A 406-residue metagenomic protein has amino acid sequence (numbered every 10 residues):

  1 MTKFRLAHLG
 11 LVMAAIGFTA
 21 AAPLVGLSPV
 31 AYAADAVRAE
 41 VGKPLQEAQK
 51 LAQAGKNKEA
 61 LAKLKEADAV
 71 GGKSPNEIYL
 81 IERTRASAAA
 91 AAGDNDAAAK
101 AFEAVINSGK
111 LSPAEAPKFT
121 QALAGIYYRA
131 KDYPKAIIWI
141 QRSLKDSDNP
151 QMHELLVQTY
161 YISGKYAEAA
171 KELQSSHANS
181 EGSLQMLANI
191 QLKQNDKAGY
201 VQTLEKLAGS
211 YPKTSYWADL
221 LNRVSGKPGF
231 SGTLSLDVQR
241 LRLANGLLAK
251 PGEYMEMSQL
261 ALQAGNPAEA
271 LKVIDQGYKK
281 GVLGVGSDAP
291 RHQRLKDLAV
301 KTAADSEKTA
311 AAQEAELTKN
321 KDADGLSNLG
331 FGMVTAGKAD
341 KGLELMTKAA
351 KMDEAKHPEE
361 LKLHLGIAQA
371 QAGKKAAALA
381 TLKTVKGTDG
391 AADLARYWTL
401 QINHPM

Functional and structural regions predicted by a protein language model:
T2-A104, S108, E115-K118, L394-Y397 (+1 more regions): N-terminal leader/linker segments that initiate helical-solenoid repeat arrays
T2-R5, A14-V37, K250-E253, Q259-S306: Long, contiguous interaction/recruitment modules in multidomain scaffold/adaptor proteins
V37-Q46, P75-E82, S112-Q121, K145-L155 (+10 more regions): Generic helix N-cap/helix-start motif at coil->alpha-helix transitions
L51, A89, Y127, Y160 (+6 more regions): Residue at a conserved register position within TPR or TPR-like alpha-solenoid repeats
A54, A92, A130, S163 (+6 more regions): Structural motif corresponding to the intra-repeat A-B loop/turn of tetratricopeptide repeats
K63-K65, D96-I106, Y133-L144, Y166-H177 (+6 more regions): Alpha-helical repeat scaffolds
A92-L156: Surface-exposed, polar helix/loop patches in the mature regions of secreted/periplasmic/lumenal proteins that form
K321-M406: C-terminal soluble interaction/assembly domains
